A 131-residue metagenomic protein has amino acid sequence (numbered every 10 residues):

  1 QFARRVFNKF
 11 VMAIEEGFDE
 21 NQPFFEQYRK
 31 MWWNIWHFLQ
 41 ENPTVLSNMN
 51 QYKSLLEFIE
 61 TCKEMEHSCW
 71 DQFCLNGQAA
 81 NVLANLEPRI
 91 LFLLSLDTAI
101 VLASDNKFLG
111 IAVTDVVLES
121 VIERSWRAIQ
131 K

Functional and structural regions predicted by a protein language model:
Q1-K30, S47: Amphipathic alpha-helical linker/stalk segments
R5-V11, K30, N34-E41, L55-A80 (+2 more regions): Amphipathic alpha-helical packing segments from all-alpha helical-bundle domains
A13, G17, F38, A128: Short alpha-helical functional segments enriched in proximate histidine and acidic residues
E16, E20-Q22, Q78-N85, K131: Surface-exposed helix-capping loop/turn segments at secondary-structure junctions
D19-P23, Q40, S54, V82 (+1 more regions): Residues in soluble alpha-helical coiled-coils and helical-bundle/repeat scaffolds
Q22-Q40, T44, R89, L93 (+1 more regions): Amphipathic alpha-helical segments that line or abut small-molecule/effector binding pockets and mediate allosteric
S47-Q51, Q78-R124: Hydrophobic/aromatic-rich alpha-helical bundle segments in the mid-to-C-terminal region
F73, R124-K131: C-terminal alpha-helix
